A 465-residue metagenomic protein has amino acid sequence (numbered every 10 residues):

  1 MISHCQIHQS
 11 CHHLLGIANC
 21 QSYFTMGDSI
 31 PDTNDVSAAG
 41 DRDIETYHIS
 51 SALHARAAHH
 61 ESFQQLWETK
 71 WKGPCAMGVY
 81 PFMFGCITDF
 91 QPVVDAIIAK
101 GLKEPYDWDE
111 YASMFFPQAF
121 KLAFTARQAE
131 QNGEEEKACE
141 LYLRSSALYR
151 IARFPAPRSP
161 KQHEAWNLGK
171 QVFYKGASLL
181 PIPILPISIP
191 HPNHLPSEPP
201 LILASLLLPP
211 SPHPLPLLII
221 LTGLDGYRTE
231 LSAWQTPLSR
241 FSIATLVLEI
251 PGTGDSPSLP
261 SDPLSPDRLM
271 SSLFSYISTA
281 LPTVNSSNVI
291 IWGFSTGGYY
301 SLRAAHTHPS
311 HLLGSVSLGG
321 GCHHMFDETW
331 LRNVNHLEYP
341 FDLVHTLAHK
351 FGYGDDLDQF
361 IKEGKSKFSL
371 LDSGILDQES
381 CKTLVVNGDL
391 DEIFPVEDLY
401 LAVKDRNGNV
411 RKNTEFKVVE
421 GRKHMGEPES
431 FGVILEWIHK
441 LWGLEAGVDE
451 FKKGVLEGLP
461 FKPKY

Functional and structural regions predicted by a protein language model:
F115, A165-S211: N-terminal cap/lid segment of alpha/beta-hydrolase-fold proteins
P214-G223: Short beta-strand element of the alpha/beta-hydrolase
L224-T236: The serine-hydrolase catalytic nucleophile loop
S261-T283: Alpha/beta-hydrolase active-site loop
T283-S295: Alpha/beta-hydrolase fold nucleophile elbow
H306-G364, C381, N387: Hydrolase active-site cap/lid region
G354-G432, W437: Serine-hydrolase catalytic core
E427-Y465: Catalytic active-site module of serine/aspartate enzymes centered on a nucleophile-bearing elbow/loop
